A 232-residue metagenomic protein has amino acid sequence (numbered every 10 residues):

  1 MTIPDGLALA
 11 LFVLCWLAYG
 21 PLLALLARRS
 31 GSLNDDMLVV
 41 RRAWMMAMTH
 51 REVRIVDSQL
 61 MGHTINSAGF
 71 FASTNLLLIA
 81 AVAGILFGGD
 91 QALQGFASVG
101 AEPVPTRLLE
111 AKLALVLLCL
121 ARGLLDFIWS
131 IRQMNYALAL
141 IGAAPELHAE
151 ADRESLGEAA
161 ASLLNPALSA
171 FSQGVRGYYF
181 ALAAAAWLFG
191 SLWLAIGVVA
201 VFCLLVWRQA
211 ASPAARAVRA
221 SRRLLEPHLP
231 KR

Functional and structural regions predicted by a protein language model:
M1-A10, G100-V116, S191-I196: Hydrophobic alpha-helical transmembrane segments
D5-L33, F71-A81, L113-N135, Y178-Y179: Hydrophobic alpha-helical membrane-embedded segments
A18, A200-S212: Alpha-helical transmembrane segments and their membrane-interface exit regions
A24-T64: Membrane-interface amphipathic/juxtamembrane segments adjacent to transmembrane helices
S32-T49, N135-A161: Juxtamembrane inter-helical linkers in multi-pass membrane proteins
D57-G84, L113, P166-A195: Transmembrane alpha-helical segments and their cytosolic interface motifs in multi-pass membrane proteins
L76-E102, W187-A195, V201-V206: Juxtamembrane "helix exit" motif at the C-terminal ends of alpha-helical transmembrane segments in multi-pass membrane
G142-A161, N165-P166, R208-R232: Cytosolic/matrix-facing juxtamembrane and C-terminal tails of multi-pass cellular membrane proteins
